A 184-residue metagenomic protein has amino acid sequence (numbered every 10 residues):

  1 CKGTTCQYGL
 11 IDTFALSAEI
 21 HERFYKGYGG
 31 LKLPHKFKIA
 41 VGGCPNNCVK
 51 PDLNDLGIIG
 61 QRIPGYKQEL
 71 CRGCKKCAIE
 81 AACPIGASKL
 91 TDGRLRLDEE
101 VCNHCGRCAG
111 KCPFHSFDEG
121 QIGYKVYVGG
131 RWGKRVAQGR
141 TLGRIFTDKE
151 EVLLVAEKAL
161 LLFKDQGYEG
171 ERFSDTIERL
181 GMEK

Functional and structural regions predicted by a protein language model:
C1-K76, A82, R96, E100-V101: Small-residue-enriched alpha-helical segments and adjacent helix-cap loops that form tight helix-helix packing
C1-Q7, L90, R94-L95, Q138-T141 (+1 more regions): Active-site-proximal beta-alpha loop/turn segments in soluble metabolic enzymes
R23-L31, H115-D118, K158, L162-E169: Change "in soluble alpha/beta enzymes" to "in soluble alpha/beta proteins
G29-K36, T91, D165-R179: Flexible, glycine/charged-enriched surface loops at secondary-structure junctions
D55-G60, G123-W132: Short beta-strand elements
K76-L97, N103, R107-G123: Iron-sulfur cluster-binding cysteine motifs and their immediate structural context in ferredoxin-like electron-transfer
I122, G130-Y168: A hydrophobic, small-residue-rich beta->alpha segment in the mid-to-C-terminal subdomain of diverse proteins
K184: Long C-terminal interaction/binding lobes of large macromolecular proteins
